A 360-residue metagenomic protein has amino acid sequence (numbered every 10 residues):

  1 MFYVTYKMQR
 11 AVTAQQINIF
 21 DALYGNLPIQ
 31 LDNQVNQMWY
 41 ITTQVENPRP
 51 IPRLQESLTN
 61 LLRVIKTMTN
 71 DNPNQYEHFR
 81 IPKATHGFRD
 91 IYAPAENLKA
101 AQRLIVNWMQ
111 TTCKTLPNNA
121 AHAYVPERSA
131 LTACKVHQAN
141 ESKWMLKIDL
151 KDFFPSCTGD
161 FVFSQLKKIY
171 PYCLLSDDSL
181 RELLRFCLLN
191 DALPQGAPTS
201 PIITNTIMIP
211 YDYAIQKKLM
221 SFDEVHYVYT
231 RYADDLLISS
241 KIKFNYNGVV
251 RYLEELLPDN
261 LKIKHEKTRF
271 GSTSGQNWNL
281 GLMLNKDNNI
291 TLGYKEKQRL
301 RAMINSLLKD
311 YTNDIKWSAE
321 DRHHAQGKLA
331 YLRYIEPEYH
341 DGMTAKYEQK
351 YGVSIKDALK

Functional and structural regions predicted by a protein language model:
M1-A197, I202, T206-M220, F244-K360: Right-hand nucleic-acid polymerase module
L150, A233-D234: Short acidic donor-binding/metal-coordinating loop in glycosyltransferase active sites
D223-E224: Active-site-adjacent structural elements in folded domains
Y227-R231: Short beta-strand
D234-K241: Short beta-strand->loop micro-motif that forms the acidic, two-metal-ion catalytic signature in nucleotide-processing
